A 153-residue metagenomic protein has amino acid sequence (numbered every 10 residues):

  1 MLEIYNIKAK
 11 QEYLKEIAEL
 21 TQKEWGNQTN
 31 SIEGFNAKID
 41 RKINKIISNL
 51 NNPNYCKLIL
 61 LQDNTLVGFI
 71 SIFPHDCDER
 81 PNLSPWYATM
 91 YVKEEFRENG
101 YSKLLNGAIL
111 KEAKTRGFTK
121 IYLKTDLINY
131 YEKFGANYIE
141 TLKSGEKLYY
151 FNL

Functional and structural regions predicted by a protein language model:
M1-E19: Conserved N-terminal entry element of GNAT/NAT acetyltransferase domains
G26-L61: Active-site rim helix/loop that mediates acceptor-substrate recognition in acyltransferases
K57-I59, T65-P74, W86, Y91: Conserved beta-strand in the GNAT
L61-D63, F151-L153: Active-site beta-strand termini and strand-to-loop segments that position acidic
T65, H75-Y87, R97, G145: A conserved beta-turn-beta hairpin within the catalytic core of GNAT-like acetyltransferases that forms part
E95-F96, G100-A108: Conserved acetyl-CoA pyrophosphate-binding loop and the N-cap/start of the following alpha-helix in GNAT-like
T115, T119, T125-L148: Conserved active-site alpha-helix within GNAT-family acetyltransferase domains
